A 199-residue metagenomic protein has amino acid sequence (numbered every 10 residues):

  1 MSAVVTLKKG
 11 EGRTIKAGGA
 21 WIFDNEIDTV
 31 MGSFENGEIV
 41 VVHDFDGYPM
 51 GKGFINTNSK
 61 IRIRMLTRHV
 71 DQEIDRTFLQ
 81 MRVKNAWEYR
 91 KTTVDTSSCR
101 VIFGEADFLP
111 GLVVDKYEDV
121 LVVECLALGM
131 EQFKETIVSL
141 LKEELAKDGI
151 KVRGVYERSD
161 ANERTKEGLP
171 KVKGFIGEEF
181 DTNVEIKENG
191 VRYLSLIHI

Functional and structural regions predicted by a protein language model:
M1-L194: SAM-dependent transferase fold signal centered on methyltransferase-like domains, encompassing both Class I
I197-I199: Conserved small/polar residues in nucleotide/adenosyl-binding loops
